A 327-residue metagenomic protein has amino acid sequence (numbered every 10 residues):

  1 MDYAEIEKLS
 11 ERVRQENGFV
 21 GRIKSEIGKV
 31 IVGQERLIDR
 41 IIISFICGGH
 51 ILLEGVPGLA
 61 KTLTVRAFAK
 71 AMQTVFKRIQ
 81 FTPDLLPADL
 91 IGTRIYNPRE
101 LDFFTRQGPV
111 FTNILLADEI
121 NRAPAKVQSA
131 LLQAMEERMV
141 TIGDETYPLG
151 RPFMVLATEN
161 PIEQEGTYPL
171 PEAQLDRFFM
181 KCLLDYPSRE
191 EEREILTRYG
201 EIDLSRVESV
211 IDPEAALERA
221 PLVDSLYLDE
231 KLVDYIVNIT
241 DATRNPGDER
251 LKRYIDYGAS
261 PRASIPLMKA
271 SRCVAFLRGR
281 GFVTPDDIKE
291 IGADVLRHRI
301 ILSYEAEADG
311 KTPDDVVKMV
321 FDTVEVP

Functional and structural regions predicted by a protein language model:
M1-R14, N245-P327: C-terminal engagement/docking regions of AAA+ P-loop ATPases
Y3, F45-T82: Walker A/P-loop
E11-N17, V30, T167, K181-L251 (+4 more regions): Conserved C-terminal "switch" segment of AAA+ ATPases
V13-L59, V237: Pre-Walker A (pre-P-loop) alpha-helix and adjacent loop at the N terminus of AAA/AAA+ ATPase modules, a conserved
R40-I43, Y96-L116: Conserved alpha-helical scaffold flanking the Walker A/P-loop in AAA+ ATPase domains
V56, L90, T158: P-loop (Walker A) phosphate-binding loop of NTP-binding proteins
F104-N113, I142-E159, L170-F179: AAA+/SF3 P-loop NTPase mechanochemical coupling elements
P109-E136, G150, E165-Q174, Y186-E194: Conserved AAA+/SF3 P-loop NTPase catalytic/coupling segment centered on the Walker-B
